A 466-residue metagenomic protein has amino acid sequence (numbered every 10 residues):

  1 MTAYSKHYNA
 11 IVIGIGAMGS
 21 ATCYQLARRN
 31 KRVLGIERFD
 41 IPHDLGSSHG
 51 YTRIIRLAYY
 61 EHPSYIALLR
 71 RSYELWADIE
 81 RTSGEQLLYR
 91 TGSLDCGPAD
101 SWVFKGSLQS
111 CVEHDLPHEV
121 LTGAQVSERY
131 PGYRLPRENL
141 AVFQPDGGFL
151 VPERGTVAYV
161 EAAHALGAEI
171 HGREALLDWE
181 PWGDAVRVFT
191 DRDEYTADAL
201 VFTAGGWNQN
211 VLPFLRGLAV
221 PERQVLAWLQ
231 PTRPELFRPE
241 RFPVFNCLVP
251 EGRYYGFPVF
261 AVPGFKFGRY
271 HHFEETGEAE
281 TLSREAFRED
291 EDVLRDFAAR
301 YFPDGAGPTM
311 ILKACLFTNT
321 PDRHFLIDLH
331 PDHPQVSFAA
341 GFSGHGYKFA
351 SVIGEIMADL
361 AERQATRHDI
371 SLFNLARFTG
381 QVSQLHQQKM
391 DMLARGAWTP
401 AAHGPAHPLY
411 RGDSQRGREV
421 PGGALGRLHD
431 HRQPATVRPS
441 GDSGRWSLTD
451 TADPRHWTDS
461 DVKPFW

Functional and structural regions predicted by a protein language model:
Y4-M18, L34: Beta1/beta-strand and adjacent pyrophosphate-binding region of the FAD-binding site in flavoprotein oxidoreductases
Y24-R28, G84-R90, E194-Y195, A199 (+3 more regions): Active-site substrate-recognition segment that forms the wall of the catalytic cavity or substrate channel
A27-S48: Glycine-rich FAD pyrophosphate-binding loop
T52-R129, N139: Dinucleotide-binding Rossmann-like beta1-alpha1 core, especially the glycine-rich loop that anchors the ADP
A67, D95-V103, F143-A162, L282-D290: Short beta-strand to alpha-helix junction loop
F143-A199, T203: Helical element adjacent to the flavin cofactor pocket in flavoenzyme catalytic cores
D296-H403, H407, R411-D413, G423-L425 (+2 more regions): C-terminal catalytic lobe of FAD-dependent flavoproteins
